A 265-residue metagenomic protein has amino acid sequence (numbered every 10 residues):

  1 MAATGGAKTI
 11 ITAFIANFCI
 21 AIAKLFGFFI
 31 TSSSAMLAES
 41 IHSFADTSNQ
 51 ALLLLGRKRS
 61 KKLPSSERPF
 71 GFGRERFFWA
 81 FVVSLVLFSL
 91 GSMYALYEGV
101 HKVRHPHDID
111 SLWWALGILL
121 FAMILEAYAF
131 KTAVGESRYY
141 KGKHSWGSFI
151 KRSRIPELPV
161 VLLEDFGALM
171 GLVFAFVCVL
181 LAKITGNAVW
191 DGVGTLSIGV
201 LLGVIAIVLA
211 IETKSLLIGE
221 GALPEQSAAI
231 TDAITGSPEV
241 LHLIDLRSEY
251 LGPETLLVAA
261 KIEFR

Functional and structural regions predicted by a protein language model:
M1-A23: Topogenic membrane-insertion module of multi-pass membrane proteins
G6, G73-R265: Alpha-helical transmembrane segments and adjacent TM-loop junctions that form the membrane-embedded core of multi-pass
I15, A38, F121-L125: Residue-level hotspots within pore-lining transmembrane alpha-helices of multi-pass secondary transporters
A16, F29-K58, L96, V100 (+1 more regions): Acidic (Asp/Glu-rich) catalytic motifs at the cytosolic membrane interface
C19, G27-I30, H107: Flexible interhelical turns and helix-capping residues at alpha-helix boundaries within structured domains
D46-K61, E136-W146: Short, charged cytosolic
L53-E75, H105: Aspartate-rich (DDxxD/NDxxD/DxxxD) Mg2+/diphosphate-binding motifs and their adjoining helix-loop segments
